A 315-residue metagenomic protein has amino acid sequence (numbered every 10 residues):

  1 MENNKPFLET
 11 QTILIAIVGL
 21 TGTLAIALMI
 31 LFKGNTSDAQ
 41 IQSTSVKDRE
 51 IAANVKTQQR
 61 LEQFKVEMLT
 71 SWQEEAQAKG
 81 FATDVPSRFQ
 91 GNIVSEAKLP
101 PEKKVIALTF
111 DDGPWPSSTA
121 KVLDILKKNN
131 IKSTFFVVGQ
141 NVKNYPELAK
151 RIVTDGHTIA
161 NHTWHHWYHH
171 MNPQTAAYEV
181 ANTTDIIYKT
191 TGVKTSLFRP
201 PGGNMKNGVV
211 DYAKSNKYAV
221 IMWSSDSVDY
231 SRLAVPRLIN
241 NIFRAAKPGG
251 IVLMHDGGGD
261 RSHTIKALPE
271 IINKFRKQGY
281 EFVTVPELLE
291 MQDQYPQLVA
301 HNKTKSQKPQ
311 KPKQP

Functional and structural regions predicted by a protein language model:
E2-L108, W115-V122, K128, E270-I271 (+1 more regions): N-terminal pre-catalytic segment of deacetylase/amide-hydrolase enzymes
A16-G19, L31, Q77, R88 (+6 more regions): Generic detector of intrinsically disordered, low-complexity, polar/charged segments
T23, P114, Q140, H162 (+2 more regions): Gly/Ser/Thr-rich helix-start
T70-M171, T175, E179, T184-I186 (+1 more regions): Active-site beta->alpha N-cap acidic-glycine motif
P116, V142-P146, K206, K274 (+1 more regions): Short, structured coil/loop segments at alpha-helix boundaries
K121, E147, H166-E281, V285-N302: Catalytic domains of cell-wall/extracellular-matrix polysaccharide-remodeling enzymes, centered on de-N-acetylation
